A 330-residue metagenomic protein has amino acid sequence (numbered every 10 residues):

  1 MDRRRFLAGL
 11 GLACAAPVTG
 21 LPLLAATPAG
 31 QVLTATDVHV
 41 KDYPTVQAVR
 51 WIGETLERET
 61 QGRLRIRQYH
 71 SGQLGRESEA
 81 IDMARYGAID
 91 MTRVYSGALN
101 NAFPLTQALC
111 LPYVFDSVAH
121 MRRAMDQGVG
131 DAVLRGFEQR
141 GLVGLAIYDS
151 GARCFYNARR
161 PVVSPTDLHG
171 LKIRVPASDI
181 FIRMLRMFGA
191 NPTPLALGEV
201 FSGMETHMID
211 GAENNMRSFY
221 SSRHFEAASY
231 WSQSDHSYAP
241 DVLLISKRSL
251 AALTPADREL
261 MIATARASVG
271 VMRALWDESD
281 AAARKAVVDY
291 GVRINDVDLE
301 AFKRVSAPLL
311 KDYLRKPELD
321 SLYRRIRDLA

Functional and structural regions predicted by a protein language model:
D2-H120, G128-V129, R135-A330: N-terminal secretory/targeting leader peptides
